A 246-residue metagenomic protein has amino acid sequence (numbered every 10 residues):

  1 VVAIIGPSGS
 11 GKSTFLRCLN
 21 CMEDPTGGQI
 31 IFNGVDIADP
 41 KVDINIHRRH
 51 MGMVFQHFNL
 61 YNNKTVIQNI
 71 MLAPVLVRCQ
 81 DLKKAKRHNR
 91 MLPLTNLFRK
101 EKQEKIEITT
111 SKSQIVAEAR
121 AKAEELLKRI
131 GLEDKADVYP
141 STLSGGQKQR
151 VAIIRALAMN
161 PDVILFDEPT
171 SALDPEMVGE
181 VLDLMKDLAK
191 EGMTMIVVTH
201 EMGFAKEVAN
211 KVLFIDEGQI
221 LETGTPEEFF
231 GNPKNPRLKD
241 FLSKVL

Functional and structural regions predicted by a protein language model:
N20: Helix-to-loop junction immediately C-terminal to a conserved catalytic motif
G28-D39, R87: Conserved ABC transporter NBD signature motif
I37-G52, L76, K112-A121, F229-P233: ABC ATPase NBD coupling module
V138, M159, E191: Conserved signature/switch motifs of ABC ATPase nucleotide-binding domains
Y139-L143, Q147: Conserved ABC ATPase signature
I164-D167: Catalytic Walker B motif of ABC-type/P-loop ATPase nucleotide-binding domains
